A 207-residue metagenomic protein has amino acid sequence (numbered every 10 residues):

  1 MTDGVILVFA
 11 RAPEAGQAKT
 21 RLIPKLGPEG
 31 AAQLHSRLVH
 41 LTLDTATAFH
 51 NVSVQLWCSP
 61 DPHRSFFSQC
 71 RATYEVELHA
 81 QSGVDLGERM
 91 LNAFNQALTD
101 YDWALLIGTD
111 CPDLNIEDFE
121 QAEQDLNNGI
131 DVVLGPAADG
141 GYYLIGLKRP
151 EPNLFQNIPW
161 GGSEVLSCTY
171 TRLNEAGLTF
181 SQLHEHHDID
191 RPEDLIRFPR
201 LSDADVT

Functional and structural regions predicted by a protein language model:
M1-L22: N-terminal nucleotide-binding beta1-loop-alpha1 segment
E14-T20, R64-F67, Y142-L144: Short acidic/His/Gly/Ser-rich catalytic and metal-binding motifs that mark active-site loops of diverse hydrolases
Q33-V52: A short, N-terminal amphipathic alpha-helix
V52-P60: Short beta-strand/loop segment that forms part of the nucleotide-sugar
S68-W103, G162-V165: Short phosphate-binding loop-to-helix
L105-I107: Short aromatic-hydrophobic micro-motifs that form the base-stacking/packing surface for donor nucleotide recognition
L114-D139: Conserved donor-nucleotide/metal-binding helix-loop-beta segment in metal-dependent transferases, i.e., the alpha-helix
S163, S167-T207: Conserved alpha/beta core of the MobA/IspD/sugar-nucleotide pyrophosphorylase nucleotidyltransferase superfamily
